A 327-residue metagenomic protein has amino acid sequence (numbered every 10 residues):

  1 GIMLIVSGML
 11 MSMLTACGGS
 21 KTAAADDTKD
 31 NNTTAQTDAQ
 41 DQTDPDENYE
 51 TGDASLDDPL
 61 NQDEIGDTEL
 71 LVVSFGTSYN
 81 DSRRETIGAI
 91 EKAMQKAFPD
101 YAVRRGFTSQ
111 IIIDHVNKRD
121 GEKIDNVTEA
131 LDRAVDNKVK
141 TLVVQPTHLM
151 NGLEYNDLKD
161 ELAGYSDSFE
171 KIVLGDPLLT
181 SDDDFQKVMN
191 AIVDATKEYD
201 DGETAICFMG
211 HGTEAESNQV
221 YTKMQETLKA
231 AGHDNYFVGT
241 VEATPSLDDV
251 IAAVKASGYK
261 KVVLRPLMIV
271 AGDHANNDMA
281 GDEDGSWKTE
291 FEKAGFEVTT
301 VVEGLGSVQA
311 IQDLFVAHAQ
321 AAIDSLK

Functional and structural regions predicted by a protein language model:
G1-G8: Sec-dependent N-terminal signal peptides
G8-M11, T299: A generic, residue-level signal for flexible/boundary positions that often mark functional hotspots
S12-A16: C-terminal motif of bacterial Sec signal peptides marking the signal peptidase cleavage site
G19-A25, K29-K327: Active-site-proximal alpha-helix that buttresses catalytic centers in soluble enzyme cores
